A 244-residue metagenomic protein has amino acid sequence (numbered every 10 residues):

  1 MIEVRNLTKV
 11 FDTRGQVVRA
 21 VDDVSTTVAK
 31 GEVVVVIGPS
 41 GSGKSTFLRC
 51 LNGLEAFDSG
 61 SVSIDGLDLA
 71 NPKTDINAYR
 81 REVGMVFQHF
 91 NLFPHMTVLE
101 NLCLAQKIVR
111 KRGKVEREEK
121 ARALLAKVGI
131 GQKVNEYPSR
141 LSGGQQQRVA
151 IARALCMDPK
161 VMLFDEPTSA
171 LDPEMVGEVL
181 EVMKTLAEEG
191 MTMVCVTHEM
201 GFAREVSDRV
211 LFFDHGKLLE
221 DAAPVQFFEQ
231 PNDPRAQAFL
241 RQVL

Functional and structural regions predicted by a protein language model:
M1-P224: ABC family nucleotide-binding domain
H215, D221, V225-L244: C-terminal boundary and immediately downstream tail of ABC-type ATPase nucleotide-binding domains
